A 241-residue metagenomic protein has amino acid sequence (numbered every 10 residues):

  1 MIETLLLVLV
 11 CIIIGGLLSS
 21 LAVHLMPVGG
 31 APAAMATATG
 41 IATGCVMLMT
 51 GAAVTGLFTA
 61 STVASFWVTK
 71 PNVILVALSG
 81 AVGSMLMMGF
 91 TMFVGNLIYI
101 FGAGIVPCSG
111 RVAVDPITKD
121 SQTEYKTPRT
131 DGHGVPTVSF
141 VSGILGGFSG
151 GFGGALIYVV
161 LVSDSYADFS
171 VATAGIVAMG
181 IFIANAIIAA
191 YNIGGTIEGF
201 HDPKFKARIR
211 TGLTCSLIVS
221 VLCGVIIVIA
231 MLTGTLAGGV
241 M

Functional and structural regions predicted by a protein language model:
I2, L6, K70, I74 (+3 more regions): C-terminal transmembrane helix-loop-helix hairpin of multi-pass membrane proteins
L7-V28: N-terminal signal-anchor/start-transfer transmembrane helix
V28-A33, S121-V138, D202-K206: Cytosolic juxtamembrane amphipathic/interface segments immediately preceding and feeding into a transmembrane helix
G30-M47, V171-G175: Loop-to-helix transition at the N-terminal end of transmembrane alpha-helices
T39-T62: A generic, lipid-embedded transmembrane alpha helix
T59-M92: Alpha-helical transmembrane-segment detector that highlights a single hydrophobic TM helix and its immediate
A81-G104, I187: Hydrophobic alpha-helical membrane-embedded segments
A103-R129, F200-P203: Juxtamembrane inter-helical linkers in multi-pass membrane proteins
